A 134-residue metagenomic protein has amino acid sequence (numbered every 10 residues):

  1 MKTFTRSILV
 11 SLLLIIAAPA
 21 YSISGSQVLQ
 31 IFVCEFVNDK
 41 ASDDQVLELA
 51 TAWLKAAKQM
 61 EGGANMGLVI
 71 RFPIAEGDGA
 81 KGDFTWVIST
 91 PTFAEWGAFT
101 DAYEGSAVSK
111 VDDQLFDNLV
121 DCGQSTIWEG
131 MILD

Functional and structural regions predicted by a protein language model:
M1-R6: Positively charged n-region of N-terminal signal peptides that target proteins for export
S7-A17: Bacterial N-terminal signal peptides
A18-S106, N118-D134: Short S/T/G/P-rich N-terminal loop/turn motif that feeds into the first structured element of a domain
A107-D113: Outer-membrane beta-barrel domain signature
